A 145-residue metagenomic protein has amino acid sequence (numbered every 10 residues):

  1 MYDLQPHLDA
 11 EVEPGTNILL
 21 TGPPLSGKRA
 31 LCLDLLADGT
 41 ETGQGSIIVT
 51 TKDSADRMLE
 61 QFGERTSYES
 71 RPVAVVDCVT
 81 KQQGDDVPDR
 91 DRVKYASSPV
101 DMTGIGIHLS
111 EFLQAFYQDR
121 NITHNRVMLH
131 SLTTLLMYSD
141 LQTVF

Functional and structural regions predicted by a protein language model:
M1-Q61: Glycine-rich P-loop/Walker A and Walker A-like loops and their local beta1-loop-alpha1 context in P-loop NTPases
P6, R57-E60, E64, I107 (+2 more regions): Charged/polar, solvent-exposed surface patches and flexible loops
D9-E13, D38-T42, T66-E69, A115-N121: Conserved catalytic network of the ASCE P-loop NTPase/AAA+ motor domain
I18-P23, I48-T50, V76-C78, A96 (+2 more regions): Conserved beta-strand segments of the P-loop GTPase G domain that flank and frequently precede/overlap
S26-A30, E41, D53, R57 (+4 more regions): Charged, alpha-helix-enriched surfaces in structured cytosolic catalytic cores of large nucleotide-utilizing machines
D34-L35, Q61-E64, R90, L141-V144: Short, glycine/charged-enriched secondary-structure capping and boundary segments
D56-S97: P-loop NTPase catalytic phosphate-binding loop
Q82-T143: Phosphate-binding/switch loop-helix module in NTP-utilizing enzymes
